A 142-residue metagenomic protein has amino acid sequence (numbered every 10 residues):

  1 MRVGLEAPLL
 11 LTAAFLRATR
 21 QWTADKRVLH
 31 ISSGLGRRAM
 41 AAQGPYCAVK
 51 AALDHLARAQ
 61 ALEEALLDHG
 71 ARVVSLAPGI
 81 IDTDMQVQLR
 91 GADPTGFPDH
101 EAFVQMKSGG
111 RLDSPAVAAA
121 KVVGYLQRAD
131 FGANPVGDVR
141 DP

Functional and structural regions predicted by a protein language model:
M1-L9, L29, L53: Catalytic Tyr-X3-Lys loop
V3, D25, A51, K107-G110: Structured catalytic cores of enzymes that bind and process phosphorylated ligands/cofactors
T12, V49: Active-site helix of classical SDR
A14-D25: A short helix-coil junction within the Rossmann-fold of NAD(P)-dependent oxidoreductases
R17, L62-L66: Alpha-helical segment proximal to the catalytic Tyr-Lys
S33: Residue(s) in the substrate-gating loop at a strand-loop-helix junction that position the organic substrate next
A39-C47, A59: Active-site loop-to-helix junction immediately N-terminal to the catalytic Tyr of the SDR YXXXK motif in Rossmann-fold
A71, S75-P78, T83, G91-P142: C-terminal helical subdomain
